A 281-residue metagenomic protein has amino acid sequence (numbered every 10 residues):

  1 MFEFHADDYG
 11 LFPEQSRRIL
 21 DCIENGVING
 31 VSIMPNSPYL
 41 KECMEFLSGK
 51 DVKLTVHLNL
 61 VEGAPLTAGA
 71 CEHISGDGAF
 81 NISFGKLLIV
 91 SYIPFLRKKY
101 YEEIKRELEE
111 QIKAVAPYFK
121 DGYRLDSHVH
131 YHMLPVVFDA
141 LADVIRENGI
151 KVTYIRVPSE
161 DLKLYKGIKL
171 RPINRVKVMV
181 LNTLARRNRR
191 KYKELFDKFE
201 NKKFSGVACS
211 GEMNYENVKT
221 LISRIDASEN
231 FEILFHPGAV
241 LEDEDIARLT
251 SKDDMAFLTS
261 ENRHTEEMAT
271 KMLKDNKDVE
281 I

Functional and structural regions predicted by a protein language model:
M1-E3, P13-R124, V136-I281: Terminal accessory/targeting
A6-G10: DG-centered beta-turn motif at the end of beta-strands
S127-V129: Active-site histidine-anchored catalytic micro-motif
